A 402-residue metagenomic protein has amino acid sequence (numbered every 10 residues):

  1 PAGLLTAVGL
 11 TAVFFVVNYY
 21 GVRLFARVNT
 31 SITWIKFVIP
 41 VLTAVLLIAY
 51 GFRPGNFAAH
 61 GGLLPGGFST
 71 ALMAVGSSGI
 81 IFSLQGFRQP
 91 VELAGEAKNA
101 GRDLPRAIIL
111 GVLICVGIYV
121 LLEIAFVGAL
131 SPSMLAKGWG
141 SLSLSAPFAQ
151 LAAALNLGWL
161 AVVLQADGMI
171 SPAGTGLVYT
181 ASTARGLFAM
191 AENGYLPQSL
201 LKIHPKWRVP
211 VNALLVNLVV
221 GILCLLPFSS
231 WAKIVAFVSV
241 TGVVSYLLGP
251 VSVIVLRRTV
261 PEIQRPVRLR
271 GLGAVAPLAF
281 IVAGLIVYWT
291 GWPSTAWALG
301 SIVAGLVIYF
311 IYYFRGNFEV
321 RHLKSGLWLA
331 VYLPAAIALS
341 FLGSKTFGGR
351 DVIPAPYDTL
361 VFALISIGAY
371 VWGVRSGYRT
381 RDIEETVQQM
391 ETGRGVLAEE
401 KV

Functional and structural regions predicted by a protein language model:
P1-L4, R23-T33, A161-I170, C224-S252 (+3 more regions): Transmembrane helix-loop boundary segments of multi-pass membrane transporters
A2-R53, Q85, I108-V112, V238-L247 (+1 more regions): Membrane-interface loop-to-helix entry segments
A7-V13, L47-Y50, L63-A129, W159-T180: Hydrophobic, membrane-embedded alpha-helices of multi-pass small-molecule transporters
A12-V16, A44, E123-I124, M169 (+3 more regions): Alpha-helical transmembrane segments of multipass membrane proteins
N18, W34-L63, I124-P132, V251-I263 (+1 more regions): Hydrophobic alpha-helical segments and their helix-loop junctions in multi-pass secondary transporters
L84-A97, G158-Q198, S229-I254: Membrane-helix boundary/coupling elements in multi-pass transport proteins
A107-L177, Y195-V238: TM-loop-TM module centered on a large, flexible mid-protein loop between adjacent transmembrane helices in multi-pass
V253-V275, A296-V402: Terminal cytosolic tails of multi-pass membrane transporters, especially the segment immediately following the final
